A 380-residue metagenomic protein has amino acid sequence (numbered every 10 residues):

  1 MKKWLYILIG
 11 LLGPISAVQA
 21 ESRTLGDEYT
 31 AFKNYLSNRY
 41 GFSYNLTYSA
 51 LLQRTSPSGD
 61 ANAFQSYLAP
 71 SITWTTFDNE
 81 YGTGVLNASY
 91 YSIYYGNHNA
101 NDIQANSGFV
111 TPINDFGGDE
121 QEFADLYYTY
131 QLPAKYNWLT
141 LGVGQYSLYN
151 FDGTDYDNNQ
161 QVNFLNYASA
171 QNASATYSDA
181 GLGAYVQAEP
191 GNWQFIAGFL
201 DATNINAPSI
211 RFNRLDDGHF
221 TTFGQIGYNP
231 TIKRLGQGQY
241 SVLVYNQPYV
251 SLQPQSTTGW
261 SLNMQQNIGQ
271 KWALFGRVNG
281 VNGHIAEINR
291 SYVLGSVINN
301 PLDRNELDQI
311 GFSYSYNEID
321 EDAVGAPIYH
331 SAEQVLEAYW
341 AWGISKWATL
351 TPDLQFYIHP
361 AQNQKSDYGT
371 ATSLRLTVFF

Functional and structural regions predicted by a protein language model:
E21-Y44, G59, T73-N87, P133-L139 (+5 more regions): Short loop/turn motifs that connect adjacent beta-strands in outer-membrane beta-barrel proteins
L46-L52, A88-S92, L141-Q145, A197-D201 (+6 more regions): Transmembrane beta-barrel strands of outer-membrane/channel proteins
P57-F123, T129-Q131, L139: Membrane helical hairpin/interfacial module
P57-N62, T176, N213-G218, Y249-S256 (+5 more regions): Solvent-exposed loop/turn segments connecting transmembrane beta-strands in outer-membrane beta-barrel proteins
S71-T73, Y127-T129, Y185-Q187, Q225-G227 (+4 more regions): Outer-membrane beta-barrel architecture
N99-Y127, Q131-Q225, D322: Surface-exposed coil loops of outer-membrane beta-barrel proteins
N192-F195, G224-A323, A338: Detector for outer-membrane/organellar transmembrane beta-barrel domains, recognizing the amphipathic beta-strand
Y368-F380: Outer-membrane beta-barrel "beta-signal"
